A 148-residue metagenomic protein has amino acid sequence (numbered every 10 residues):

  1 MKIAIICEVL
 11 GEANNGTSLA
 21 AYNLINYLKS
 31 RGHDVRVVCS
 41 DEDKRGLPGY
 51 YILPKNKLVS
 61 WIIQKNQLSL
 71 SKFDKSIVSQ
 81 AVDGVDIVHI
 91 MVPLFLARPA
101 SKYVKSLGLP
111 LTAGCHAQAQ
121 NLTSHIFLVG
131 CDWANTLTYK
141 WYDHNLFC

Functional and structural regions predicted by a protein language model:
M1-R45, D83: N-terminal subdomain of nucleotide-sugar transferases
I3, I87, V104-F127, T136: Active-site proximal beta-strand in glycosyltransferases
S18, G46-Y51, T123-F127: Short aromatic-enriched loop/helix-cap "lid" or pocket-rim segments at secondary-structure transitions that line
R45-S79, I90: A short, charged, and often flexible helix/loop element on the N-terminal side of the glycosyltransferase catalytic
I52-N56, G108, L128-W133: Short, hinge-like loop/turn segments at secondary-structure boundaries
V78-A97, L109-G114: Short N-terminal targeting/anchoring amphipathic segment
P99-Y103: A short acidic, amphipathic alpha-helical/loop segment
S106, N135-C148: Membrane-proximal helix-turn-helix segments that form the acceptor-binding/catalytic region of lipid-linked
